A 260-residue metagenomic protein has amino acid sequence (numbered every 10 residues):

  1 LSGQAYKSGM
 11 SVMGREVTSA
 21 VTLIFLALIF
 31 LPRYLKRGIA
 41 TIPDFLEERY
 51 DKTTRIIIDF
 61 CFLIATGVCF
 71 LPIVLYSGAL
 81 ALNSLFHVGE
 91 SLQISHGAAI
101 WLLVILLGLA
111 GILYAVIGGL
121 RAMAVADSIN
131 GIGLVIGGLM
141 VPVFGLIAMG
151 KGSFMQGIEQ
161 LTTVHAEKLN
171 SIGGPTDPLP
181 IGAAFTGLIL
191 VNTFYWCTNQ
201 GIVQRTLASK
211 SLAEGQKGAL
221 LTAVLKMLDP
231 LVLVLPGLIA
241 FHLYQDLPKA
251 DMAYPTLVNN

Functional and structural regions predicted by a protein language model:
S2-G14, E47, L92-I100, I132-N260: Loop-to-helix junctions at membrane interfaces in multi-pass transport proteins
M10, K52, G119-L120, S128 (+1 more regions): Membrane-helix interface/capping residues of multi-pass secondary transporters
M10-A115, G187-Y195: Helix-loop-helix module between adjacent transmembrane segments
A27, L107, I117, N199-V203 (+1 more regions): Residue-level signal for cytosolic alpha-helical hairpin/rod architecture
C61-A65, A126, L221-T222: Hydrophobic alpha-helical segments of secondary membrane carriers
G108, S128-I129, I136: Short, well-ordered loop/turn elements at secondary-structure boundaries
V116-I117, I136: Transmembrane helix irregularities
